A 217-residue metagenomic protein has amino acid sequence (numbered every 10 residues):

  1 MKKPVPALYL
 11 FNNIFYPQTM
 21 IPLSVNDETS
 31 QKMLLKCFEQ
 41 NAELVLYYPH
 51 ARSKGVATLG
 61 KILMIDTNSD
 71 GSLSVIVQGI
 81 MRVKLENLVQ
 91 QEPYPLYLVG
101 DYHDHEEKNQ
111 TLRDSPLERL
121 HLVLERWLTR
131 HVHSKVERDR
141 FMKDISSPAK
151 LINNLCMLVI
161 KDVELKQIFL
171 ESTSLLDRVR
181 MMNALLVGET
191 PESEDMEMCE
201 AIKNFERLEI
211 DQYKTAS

Functional and structural regions predicted by a protein language model:
M1-S217: N-terminal low-complexity, acidic/polar interaction/targeting segments
